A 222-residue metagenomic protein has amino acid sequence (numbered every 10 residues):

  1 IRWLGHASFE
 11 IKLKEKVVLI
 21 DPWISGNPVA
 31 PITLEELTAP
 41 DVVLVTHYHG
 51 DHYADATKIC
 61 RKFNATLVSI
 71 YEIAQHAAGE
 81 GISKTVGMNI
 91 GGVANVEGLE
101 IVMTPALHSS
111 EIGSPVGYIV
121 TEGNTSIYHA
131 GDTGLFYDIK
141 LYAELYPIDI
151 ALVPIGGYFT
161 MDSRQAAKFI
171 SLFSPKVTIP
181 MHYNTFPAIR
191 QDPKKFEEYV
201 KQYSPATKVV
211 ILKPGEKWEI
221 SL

Functional and structural regions predicted by a protein language model:
I1-W3, V18-D21, E100-A106, S126-D132: Active-site-proximal beta-strand elements of phosphoester/diester hydrolases
E10-H49, A54-R61, E72, S109-E111 (+1 more regions): Pre-active-site segment of Zn-dependent metallo-hydrolases
K12-V18, V93-V102, T121-I127, E219-L222: Beta-strand-turn-beta hairpins that frame and shape the catalytic cleft of phosphate-ester-processing enzymes
I20-D21, P40-Y48, L67-Y71, I127-T133 (+3 more regions): Active-site neighborhood of phospho(di)ester-bond hydrolases with catalytic His/Asp-centered motifs
G26-N27, H49-A54, A74-A77, G92-N95 (+5 more regions): Active-site environment of divalent metal-dependent phosphoester hydrolases
T46, A54-L107: Glycine/small-residue-rich loop that forms an oxyanion/phosphate-binding "nest" at active or ligand-binding sites
A78-G92, A167, S171-L222: Binuclear metal-ion centers of metallo-dependent hydrolases, dominated by the metallo-beta-lactamase
H108-L172, K195: Active-site-proximal loop/helix segments of hydrolase catalytic cores
